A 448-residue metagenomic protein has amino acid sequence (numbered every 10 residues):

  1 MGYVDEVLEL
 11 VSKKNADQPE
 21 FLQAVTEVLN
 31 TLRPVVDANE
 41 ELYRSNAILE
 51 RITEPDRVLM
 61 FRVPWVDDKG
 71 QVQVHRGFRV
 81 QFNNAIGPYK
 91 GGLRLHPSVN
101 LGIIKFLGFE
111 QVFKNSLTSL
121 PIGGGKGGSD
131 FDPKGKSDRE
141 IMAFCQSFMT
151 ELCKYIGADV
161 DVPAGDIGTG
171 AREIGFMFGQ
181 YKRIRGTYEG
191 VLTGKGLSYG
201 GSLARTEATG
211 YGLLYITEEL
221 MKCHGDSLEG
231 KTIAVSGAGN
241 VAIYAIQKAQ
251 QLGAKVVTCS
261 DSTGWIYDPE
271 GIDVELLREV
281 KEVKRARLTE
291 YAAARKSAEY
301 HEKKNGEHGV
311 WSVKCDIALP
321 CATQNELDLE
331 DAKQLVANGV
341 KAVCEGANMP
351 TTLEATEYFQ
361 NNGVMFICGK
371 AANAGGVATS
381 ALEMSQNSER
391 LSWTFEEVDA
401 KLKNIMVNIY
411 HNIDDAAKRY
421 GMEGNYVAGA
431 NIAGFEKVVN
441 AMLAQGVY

Functional and structural regions predicted by a protein language model:
G2-A24, L220, V336-Y448: Adenosine-phosphate binding glycine-rich loop
P19-L22, A38-S45, S119, I156-G165 (+4 more regions): Flexible, glycine/charged-enriched surface loops at secondary-structure junctions
E41-Q71: Structured beta-strand/loop patches that form or line metal/cofactor-binding pockets in enzymes
H96, N115-E229: Glycine/serine-rich phosphate-binding loop and adjoining beta1-alpha1 elements at the start of nucleotide-handling
V160-A164, T187-L192, V235, T258-D261 (+4 more regions): General beta-strand structural signal in soluble alpha/beta enzymes
T193-G196, G201-K314: Glycine-rich phosphate/diphosphate-binding loop of Rossmann-like nucleotide-binding domains
G264-F366, A371: Rossmann-like adenosine-cofactor binding region
